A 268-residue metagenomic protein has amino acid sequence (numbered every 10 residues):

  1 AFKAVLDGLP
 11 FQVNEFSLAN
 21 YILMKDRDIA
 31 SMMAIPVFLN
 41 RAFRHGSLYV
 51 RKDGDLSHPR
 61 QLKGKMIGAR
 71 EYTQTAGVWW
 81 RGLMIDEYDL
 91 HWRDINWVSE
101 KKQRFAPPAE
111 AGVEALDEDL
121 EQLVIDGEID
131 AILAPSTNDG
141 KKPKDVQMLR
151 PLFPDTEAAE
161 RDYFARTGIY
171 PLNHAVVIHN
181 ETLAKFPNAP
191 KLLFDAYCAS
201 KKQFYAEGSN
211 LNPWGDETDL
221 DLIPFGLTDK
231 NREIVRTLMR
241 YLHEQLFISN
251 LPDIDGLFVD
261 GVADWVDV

Functional and structural regions predicted by a protein language model:
A1-A4, S57, R93-D126, E217 (+1 more regions): Short helix-initiation/N-cap motifs at beta->coil->alpha
A1-R93, W97-E100, R104: Short, glycine-/small- and polar/acidic-enriched structural segments that line small-molecule recognition paths
F11, I129, F247-I248: Conserved hydrophobic residue
I29-S31, Q147-F153, D264-V268: Short low-complexity, flexible loop/linker segments enriched in glycine and/or proline with clustered acidic
G64-K65, P171-A175, L222: Short, solvent-exposed beta-strand edge segments and adjacent coil->beta transition regions
P108-Y205: Pocket-lining segment of extracytoplasmic ligand-binding domains
L172, F247-V268: Conserved C-terminal helix/tail region of periplasmic/extracytoplasmic solute-binding proteins
V177, T182-F247: Secondary-structure end/capping motifs
